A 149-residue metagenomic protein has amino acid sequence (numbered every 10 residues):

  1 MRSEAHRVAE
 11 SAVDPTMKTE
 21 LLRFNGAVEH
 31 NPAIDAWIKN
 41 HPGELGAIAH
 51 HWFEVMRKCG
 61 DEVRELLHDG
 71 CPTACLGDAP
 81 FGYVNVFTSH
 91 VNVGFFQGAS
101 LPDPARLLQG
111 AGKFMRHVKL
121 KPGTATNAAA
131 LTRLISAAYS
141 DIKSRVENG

Functional and structural regions predicted by a protein language model:
R2-G149: Charge-dense, helix-prone N-terminal extensions
